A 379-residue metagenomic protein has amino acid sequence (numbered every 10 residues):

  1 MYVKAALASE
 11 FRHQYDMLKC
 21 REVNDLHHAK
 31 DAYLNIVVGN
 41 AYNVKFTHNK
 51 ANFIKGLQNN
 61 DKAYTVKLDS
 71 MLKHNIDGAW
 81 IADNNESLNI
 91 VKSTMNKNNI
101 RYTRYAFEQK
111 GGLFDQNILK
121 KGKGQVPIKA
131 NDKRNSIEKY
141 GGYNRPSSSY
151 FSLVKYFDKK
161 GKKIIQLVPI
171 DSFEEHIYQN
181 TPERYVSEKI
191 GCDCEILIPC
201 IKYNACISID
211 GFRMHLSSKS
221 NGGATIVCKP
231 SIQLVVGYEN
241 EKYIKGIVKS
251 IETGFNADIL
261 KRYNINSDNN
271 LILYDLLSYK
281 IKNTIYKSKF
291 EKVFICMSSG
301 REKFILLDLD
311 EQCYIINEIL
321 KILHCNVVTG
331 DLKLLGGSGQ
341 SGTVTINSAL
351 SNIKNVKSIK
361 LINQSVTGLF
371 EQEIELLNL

Functional and structural regions predicted by a protein language model:
M1-L379: Long, compositionally biased intrinsically disordered regions
